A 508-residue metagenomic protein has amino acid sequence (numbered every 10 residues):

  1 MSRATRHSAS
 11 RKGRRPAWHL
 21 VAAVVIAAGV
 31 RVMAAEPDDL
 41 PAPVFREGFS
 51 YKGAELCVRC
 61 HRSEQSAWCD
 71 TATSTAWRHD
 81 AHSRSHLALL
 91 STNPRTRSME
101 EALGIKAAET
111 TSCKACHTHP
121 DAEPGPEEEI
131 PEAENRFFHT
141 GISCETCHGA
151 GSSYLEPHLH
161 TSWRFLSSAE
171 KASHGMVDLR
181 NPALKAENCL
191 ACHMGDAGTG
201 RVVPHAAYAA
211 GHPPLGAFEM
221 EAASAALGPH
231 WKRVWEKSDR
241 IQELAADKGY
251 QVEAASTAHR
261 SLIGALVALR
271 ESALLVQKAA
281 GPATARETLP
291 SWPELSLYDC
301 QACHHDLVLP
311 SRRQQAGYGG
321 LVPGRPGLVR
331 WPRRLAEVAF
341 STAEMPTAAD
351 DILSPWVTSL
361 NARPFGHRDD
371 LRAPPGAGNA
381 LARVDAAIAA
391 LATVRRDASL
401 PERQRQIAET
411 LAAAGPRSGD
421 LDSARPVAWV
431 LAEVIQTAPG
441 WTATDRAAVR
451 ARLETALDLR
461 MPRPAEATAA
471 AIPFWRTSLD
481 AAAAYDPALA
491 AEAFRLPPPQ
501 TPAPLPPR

Functional and structural regions predicted by a protein language model:
M1-R14: N-terminal secretory signal peptides that target proteins for export/translocation
H19-G29: Bacterial N-terminal signal peptides
R31-A34: Sec/Tat signal peptide C-region and signal peptidase I cleavage site
E36-F45, E64-E101, P126-I142, T146 (+2 more regions): Primarily the internal scaffold of c-type cytochrome electron-transfer domains, especially repeated/multiheme c-type
D39-R59: N-terminal module-boundary/linker segments of secreted carbohydrate-active enzymes
S50, A54-E55, K106, T110 (+3 more regions): Residues immediately within or flanking Cys/His clusters that coordinate Zn2+ in small zinc-binding modules
K106-F137: Post-signal peptide N-terminal segment of secreted/secretory-pathway proteins
V329, P416-D422, P426-R508: A cross-kingdom marker for long, charged
